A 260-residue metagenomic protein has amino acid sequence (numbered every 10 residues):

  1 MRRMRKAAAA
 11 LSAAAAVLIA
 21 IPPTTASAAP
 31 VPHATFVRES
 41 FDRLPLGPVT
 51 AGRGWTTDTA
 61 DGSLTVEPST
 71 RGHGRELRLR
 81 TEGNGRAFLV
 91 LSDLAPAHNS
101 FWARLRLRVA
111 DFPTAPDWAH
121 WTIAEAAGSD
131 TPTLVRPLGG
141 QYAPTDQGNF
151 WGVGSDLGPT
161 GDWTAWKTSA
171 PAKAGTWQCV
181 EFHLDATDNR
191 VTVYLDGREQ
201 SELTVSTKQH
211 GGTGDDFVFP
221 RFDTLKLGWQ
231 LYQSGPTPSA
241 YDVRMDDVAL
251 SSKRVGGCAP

Functional and structural regions predicted by a protein language model:
M1-A29: Secretory targeting and sorting signals
P30-T57, P260: Extracellular carbohydrate-recognition regions
P45-R78: Extracellular glycan-recognition surfaces and repeat-rich motifs
E76-R104, G161-K167: Secreted extracellular polysaccharide-interacting domains
A119-S155: Glycan-recognition/cleft segments
G154-C179: Short, aromatic/His-centered strand-loop micro-motif at the edge of beta-sheets
T176-T192: Localized edge beta-strand/strand-to-loop motifs within extracellular or lumenal beta-rich domains
T204-V243: Flexible glycan-contacting loops in extracellular carbohydrate-active proteins
